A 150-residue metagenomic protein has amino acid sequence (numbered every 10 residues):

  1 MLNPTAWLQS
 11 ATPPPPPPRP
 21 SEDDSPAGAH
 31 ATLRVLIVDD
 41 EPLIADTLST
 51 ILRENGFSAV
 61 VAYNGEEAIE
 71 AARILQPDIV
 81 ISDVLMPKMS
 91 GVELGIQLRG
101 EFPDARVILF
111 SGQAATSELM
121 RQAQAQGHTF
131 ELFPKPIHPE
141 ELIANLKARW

Functional and structural regions predicted by a protein language model:
M1-R34, E140-W150: Non-catalytic signal-transmission and effector/linker regions of two-component phosphorelay proteins
D39: Conserved acidic carboxylate
P42-V60, G127: Two-component/phosphorelay signaling modules centered on CheY-like receiver
Y63-E67, S90-L94: Acidic catalytic/metal-coordinating carboxylates
R73-L75, L98-A105, Q126-G127: Conserved phosphotransfer cores of two-component systems
L75-I81: Active-site beta3 strand of CheY-like receiver
M86: Receiver (REC) domain active-site loop signature in two-component systems and cognate sites in sensor histidine kinases
F110-G112: Hydrophobic/aromatic residues positioned on beta-strands within the core alpha/beta folds
